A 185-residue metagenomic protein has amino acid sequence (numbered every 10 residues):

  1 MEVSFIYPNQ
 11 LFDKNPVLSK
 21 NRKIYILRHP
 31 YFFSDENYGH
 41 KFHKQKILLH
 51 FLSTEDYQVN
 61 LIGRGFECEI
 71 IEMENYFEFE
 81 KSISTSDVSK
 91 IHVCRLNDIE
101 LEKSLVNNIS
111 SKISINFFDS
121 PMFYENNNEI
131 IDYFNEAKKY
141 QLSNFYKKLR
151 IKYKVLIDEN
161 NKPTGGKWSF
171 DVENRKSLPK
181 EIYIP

Functional and structural regions predicted by a protein language model:
M1-E69: N-terminal beta-strand-loop-alpha-helix module at the start of alpha/beta ligand-binding or catalytic domains
C68-F77: Short beta->alpha junction loops
Y76-P185: Beta-rich, aromatic/charged-enriched effector core domains that present basic-aromatic interfaces for binding
